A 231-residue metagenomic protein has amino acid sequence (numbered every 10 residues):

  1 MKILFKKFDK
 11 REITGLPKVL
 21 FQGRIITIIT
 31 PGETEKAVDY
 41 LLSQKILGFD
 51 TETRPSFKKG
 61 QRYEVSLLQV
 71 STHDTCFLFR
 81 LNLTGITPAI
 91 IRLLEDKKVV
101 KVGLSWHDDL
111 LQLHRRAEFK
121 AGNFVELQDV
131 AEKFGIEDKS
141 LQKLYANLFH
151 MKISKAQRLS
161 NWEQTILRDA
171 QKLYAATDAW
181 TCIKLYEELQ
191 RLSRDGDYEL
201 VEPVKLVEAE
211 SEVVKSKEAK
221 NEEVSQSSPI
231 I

Functional and structural regions predicted by a protein language model:
M1-L47, R116, L127, W180 (+1 more regions): N-terminal accessory regions of nucleic-acid-interacting proteins
Q22-I29, E33, L42-I46, P55-K155 (+2 more regions): Conserved DEDDh/DEDDy metal-dependent 3′-5′ exonuclease domain
